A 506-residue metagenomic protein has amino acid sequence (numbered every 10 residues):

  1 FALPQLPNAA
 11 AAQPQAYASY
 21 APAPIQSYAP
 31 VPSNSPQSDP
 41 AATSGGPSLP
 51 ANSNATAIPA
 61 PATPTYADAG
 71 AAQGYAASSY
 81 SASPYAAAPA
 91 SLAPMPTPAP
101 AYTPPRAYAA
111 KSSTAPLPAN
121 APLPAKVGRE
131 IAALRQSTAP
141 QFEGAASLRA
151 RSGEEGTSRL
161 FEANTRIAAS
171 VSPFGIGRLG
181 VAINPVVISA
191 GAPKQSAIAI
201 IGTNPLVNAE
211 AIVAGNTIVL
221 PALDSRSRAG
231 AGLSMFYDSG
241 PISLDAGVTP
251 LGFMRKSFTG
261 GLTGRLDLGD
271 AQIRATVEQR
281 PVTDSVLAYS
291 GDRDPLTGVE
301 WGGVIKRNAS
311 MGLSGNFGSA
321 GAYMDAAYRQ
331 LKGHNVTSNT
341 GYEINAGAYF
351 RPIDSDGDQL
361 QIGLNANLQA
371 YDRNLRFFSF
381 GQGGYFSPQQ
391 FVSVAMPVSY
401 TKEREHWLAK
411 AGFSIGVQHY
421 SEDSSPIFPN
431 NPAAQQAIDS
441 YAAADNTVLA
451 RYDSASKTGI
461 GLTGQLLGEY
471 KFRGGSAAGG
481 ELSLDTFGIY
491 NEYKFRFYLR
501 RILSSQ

Functional and structural regions predicted by a protein language model:
F1-Q506: Gram-negative and organellar
